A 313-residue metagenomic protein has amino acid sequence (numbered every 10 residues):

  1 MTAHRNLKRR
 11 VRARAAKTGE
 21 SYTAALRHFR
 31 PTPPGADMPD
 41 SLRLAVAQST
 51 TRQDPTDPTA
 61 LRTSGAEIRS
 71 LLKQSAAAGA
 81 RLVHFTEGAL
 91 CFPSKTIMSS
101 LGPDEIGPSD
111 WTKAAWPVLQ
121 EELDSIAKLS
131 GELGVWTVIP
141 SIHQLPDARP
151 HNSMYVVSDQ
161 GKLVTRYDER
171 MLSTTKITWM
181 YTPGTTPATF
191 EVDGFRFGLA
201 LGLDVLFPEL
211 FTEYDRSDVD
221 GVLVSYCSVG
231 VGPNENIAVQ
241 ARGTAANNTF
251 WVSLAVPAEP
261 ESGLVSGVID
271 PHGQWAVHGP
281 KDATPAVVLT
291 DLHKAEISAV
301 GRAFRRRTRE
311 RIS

Functional and structural regions predicted by a protein language model:
M1-P34: C-terminal alpha-helical interaction appendages
D37-A45, T189-G198, G221: Beta-strand-turn-beta hairpins that frame and shape the catalytic cleft of phosphate-ester-processing enzymes
P39-P58: Generic N-terminal amphipathic, Lys/Arg-enriched alpha-helix
T59-S158, G230-G243: Cys-nucleophile CN-hydrolase/nitrilase-fold catalytic domain and related Cys-dependent amidase chemistry that acts on
V118-W136, V205-A286: CN hydrolase (nitrilase-like) catalytic-core segments centered on the catalytic cysteine and neighboring Lys/Glu
K128, Q144-S217, G230-V239, G243 (+1 more regions): Active-site catalytic loop in hydrolytic enzyme cores
I139-S141, S153-V156, A188, L264-V268 (+1 more regions): Short beta-strand scaffold segments in enzyme catalytic cores
S153, R166-D168, V224, H278-P280 (+1 more regions): Residue-level detector of high-confidence beta-strand sites
